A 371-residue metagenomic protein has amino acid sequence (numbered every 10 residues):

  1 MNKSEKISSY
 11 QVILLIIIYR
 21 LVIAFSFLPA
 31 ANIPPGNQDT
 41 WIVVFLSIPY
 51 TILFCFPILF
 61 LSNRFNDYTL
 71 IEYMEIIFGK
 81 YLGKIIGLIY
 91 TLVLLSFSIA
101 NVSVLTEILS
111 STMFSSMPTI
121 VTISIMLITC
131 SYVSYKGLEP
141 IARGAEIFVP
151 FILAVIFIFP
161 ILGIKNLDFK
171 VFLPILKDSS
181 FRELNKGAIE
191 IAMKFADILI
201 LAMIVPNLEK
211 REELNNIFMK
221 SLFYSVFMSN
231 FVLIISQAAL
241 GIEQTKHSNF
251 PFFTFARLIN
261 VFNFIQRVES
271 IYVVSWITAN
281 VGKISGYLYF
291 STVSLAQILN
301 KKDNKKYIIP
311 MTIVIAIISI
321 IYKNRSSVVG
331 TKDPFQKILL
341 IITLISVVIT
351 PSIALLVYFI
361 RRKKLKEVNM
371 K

Functional and structural regions predicted by a protein language model:
M1-A30, G36-Q38, V357-K371: Membrane-interface "cap" regions at the ends of multi-pass membrane proteins
I7-F27, V43, S47, T51 (+8 more regions): Hydrophobic, membrane-embedded alpha-helices of multi-pass small-molecule transporters
F25-T119: Membrane helical hairpin/interfacial module
A31-L59, Q336-S352, R362-M370: Extracellular loop-to-transmembrane helix junctions
F45-P57, L94-N101, C130, P150-I164 (+2 more regions): Selective recognition of specific alpha-helical transmembrane segments in multi-pass small-molecule
L95-S98, V102, S134, F151-L176 (+3 more regions): Hydrophobic alpha-helical segments and their helix-loop junctions in multi-pass secondary transporters
L105, I120-V121, V133-G163, T343-V348: Membrane-interface loop-to-helix entry segments
A239-E269: Membrane-interface interhelical connector segments
